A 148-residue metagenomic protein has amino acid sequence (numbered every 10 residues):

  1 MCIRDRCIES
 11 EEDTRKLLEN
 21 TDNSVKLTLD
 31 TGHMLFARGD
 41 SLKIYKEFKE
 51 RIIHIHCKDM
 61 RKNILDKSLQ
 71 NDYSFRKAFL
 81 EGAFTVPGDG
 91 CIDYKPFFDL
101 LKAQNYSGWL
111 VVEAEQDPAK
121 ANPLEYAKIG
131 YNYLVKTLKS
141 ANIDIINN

Functional and structural regions predicted by a protein language model:
M1-I3: Short, small-residue-biased leader/transition segments that mark boundaries at the very start of proteins
C7-I8: Conserved glycine-rich "GG(E/T)P / GGGxP" loop and the immediately following alpha-helix in the radical SAM core
E11-V25, L35-N148: Histidine-acidic metal/acid-base catalytic patches
D30: Active-site glycine-centered loops adjacent to acidic/histidine catalytic or metal-binding residues that shape
